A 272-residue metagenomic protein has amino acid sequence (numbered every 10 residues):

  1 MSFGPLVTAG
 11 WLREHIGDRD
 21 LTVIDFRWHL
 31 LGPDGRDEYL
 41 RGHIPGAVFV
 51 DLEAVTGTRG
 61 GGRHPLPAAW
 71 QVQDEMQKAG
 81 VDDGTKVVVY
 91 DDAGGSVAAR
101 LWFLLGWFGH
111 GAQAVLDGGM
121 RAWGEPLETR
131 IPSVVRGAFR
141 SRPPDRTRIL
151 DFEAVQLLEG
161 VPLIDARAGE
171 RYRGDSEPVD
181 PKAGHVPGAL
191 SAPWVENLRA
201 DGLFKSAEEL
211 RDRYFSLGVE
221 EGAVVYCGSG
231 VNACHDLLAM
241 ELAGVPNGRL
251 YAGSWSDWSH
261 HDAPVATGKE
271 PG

Functional and structural regions predicted by a protein language model:
M1-T8, E14, M120-L190, D262-G272: Active-site neighborhoods of enzymes that stabilize oxyanions during catalysis
A9-D37: Hydrophobic alpha-helical membrane-insertion signals
L12, A47, L105, A189 (+2 more regions): Terminal peptide-recognition signature
H15-G17, E208, P246-A252, S256-G272: Extended hydrophobic/aromatic segments used for targeting, binding, or gating
V23, A47-F49, Q113-V115, L163 (+2 more regions): Conserved beta-strand scaffold positions in the cores of enzyme catalytic domains, especially in NTP/NDP-utilizing
G57-K86, P193-A223: Helix-loop module immediately N-terminal to the HCX5R catalytic loop in PTP-like cysteine phosphatase domains
R63-L158, D175, V231-S254: Thiolate-centered catalytic microenvironments shared by cysteine-dependent enzyme domains
C227: Short cysteine clusters
